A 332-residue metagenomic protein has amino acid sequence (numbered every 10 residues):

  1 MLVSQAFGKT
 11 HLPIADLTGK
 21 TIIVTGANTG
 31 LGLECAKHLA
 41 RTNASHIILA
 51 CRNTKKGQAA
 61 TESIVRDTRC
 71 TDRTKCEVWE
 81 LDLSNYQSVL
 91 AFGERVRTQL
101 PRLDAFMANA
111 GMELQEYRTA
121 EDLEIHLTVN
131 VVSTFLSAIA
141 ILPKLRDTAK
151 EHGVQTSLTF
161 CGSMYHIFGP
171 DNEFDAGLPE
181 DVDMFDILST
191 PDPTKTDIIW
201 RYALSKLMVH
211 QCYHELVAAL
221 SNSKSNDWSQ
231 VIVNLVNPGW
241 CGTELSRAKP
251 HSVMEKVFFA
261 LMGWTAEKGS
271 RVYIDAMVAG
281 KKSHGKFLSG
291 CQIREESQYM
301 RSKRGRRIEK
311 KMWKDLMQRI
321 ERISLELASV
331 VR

Functional and structural regions predicted by a protein language model:
M1-K9, P193-D197, W240-K268: Alpha-helical membrane-targeting segments
M1-T18, K303-R332: Intracellular terminal tails of multi-pass secondary transporters
V3-W240: Rossmann-fold NAD(P)H-dependent dehydrogenase/reductase core
A91, P170-F174, L245-P250, Q298-S302: Short aromatic-enriched loop/helix-cap "lid" or pocket-rim segments at secondary-structure transitions that line
H210-H214, T243, E267, R271: Feature representing long, continuous alpha-helical segments
Y213-V217, I274, W313, M317: Non-transmembrane alpha-helical segments in soluble domains of secreted/periplasmic/extracellular proteins
F258-S297, R306-I308, R322: C-terminal helical subdomain
